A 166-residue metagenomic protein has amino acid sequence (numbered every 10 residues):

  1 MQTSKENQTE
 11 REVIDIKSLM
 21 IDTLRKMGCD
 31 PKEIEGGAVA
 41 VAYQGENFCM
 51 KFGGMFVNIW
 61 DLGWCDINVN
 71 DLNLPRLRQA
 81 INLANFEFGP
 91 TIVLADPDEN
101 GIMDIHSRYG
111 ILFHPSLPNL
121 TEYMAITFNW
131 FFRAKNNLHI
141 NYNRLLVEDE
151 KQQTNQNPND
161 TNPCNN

Functional and structural regions predicted by a protein language model:
M1-G53: Charge-rich, low-complexity N-terminal segments
A38-V39, V57, M103-I105: Hydrophobic residues embedded in beta-strands of well-ordered beta-sheets
C49-I67: A short acidic-to-branched-hydrophobic micro-motif
G63-R108: Short, internal acidic amphipathic alpha-helical interface segments that mediate docking to partner proteins
F113-N129: A short acidic/glycine-rich loop-to-helix N-cap element
W130-A134: Glycine-rich, aromatic-bearing surface loops/beta-hairpins
N141-N166: Short, highly charged C-terminal tails/helix-capping segments
